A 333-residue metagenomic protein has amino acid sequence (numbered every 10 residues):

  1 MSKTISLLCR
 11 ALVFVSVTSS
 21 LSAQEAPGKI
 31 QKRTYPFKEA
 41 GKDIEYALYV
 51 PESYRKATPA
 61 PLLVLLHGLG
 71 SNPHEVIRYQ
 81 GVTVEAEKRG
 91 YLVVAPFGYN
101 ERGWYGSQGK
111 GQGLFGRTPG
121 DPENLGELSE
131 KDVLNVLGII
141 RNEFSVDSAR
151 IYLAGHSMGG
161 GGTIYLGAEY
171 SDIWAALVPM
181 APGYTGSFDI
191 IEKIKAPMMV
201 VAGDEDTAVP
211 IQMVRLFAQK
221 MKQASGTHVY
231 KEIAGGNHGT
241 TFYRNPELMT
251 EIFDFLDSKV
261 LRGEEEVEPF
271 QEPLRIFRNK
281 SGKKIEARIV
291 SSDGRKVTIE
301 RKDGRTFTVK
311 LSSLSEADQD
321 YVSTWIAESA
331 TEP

Functional and structural regions predicted by a protein language model:
L21-L62, H74, S129, E265-E268: A domain-start/cap signature at the N-terminus of enzymes
Y54-G106, T207-A208: Short substrate-entry loop that stabilizes the transition state in hydrolases
R78, G138-S145, A149-I194: Primarily recognizes the serine-hydrolase "nucleophile elbow" in alpha/beta-hydrolase and SGNH/GDSL folds
A95-L128: Cap/lid segment of the alpha/beta-hydrolase catalytic domain
G120-F144: Alpha/beta-hydrolase active-site loop
I194, M199-A202, D206: Short beta-strand/loop motif that positions the catalytic acidic residue of the alpha/beta-hydrolase fold
Q212-P269: C-terminal catalytic histidine-bearing segment of alpha/beta-hydrolase fold enzymes
S258-P333: Compositionally biased alpha-helical segments
